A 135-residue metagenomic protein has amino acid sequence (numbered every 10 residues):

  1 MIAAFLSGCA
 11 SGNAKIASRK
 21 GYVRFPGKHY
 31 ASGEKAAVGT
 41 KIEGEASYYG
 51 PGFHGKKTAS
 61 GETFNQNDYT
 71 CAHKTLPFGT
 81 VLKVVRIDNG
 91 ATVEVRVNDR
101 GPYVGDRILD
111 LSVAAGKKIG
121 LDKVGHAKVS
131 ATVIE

Functional and structural regions predicted by a protein language model:
I2-F5, C9-E135: Secreted/periplasmic proteins
